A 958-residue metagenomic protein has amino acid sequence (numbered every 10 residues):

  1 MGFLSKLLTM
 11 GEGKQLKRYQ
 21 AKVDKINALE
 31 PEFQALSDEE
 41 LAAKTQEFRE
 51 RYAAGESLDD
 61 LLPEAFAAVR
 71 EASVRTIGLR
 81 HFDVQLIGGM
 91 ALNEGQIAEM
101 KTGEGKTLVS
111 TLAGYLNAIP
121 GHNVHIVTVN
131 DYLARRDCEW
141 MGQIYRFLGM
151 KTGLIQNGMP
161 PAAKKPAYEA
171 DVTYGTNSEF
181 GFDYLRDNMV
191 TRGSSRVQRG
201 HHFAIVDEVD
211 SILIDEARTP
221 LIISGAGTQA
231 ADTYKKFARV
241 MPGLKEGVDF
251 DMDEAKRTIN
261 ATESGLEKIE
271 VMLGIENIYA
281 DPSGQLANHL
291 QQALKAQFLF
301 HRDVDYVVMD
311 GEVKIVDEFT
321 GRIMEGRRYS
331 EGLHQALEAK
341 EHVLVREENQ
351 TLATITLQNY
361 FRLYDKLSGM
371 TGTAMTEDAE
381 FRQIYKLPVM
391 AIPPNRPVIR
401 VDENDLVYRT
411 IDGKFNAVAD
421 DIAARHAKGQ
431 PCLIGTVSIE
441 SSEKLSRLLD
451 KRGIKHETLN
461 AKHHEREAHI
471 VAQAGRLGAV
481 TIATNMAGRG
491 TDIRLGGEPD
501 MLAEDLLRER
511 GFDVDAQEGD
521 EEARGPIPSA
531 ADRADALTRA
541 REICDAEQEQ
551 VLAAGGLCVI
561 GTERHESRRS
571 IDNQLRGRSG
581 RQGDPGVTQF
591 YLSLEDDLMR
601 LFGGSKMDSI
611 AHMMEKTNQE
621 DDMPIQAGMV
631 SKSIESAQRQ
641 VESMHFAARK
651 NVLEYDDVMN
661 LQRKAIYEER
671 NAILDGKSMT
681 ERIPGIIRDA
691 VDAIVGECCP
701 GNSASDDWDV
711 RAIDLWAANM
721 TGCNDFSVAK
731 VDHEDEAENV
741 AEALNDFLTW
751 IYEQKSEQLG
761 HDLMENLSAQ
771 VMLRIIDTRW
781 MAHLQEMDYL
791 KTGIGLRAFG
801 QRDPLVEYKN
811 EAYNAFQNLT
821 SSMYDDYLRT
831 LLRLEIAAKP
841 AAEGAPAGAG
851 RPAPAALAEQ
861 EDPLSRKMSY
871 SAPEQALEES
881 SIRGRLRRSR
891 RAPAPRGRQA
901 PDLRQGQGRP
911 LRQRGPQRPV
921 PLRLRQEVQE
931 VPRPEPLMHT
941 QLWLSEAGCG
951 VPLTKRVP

Functional and structural regions predicted by a protein language model:
M1-L598, F602-N618, E668, P684-G685 (+1 more regions): Conserved P-loop NTPase motor core
V307-K314, T320-R327, I560, R581-G583 (+3 more regions): Extended, charged helical/alpha-beta scaffold domains that provide interaction surfaces
I434, I482, W780, F816 (+1 more regions): Hydrophobic, well-ordered secondary-structure elements that form the walls of internal hydrophobic environments
R912-Q929: Short Cys/His-rich zinc-binding micro-motifs
V920, P932-M938: Short Cys/His-rich micro-motifs in 6-15 aa windows
T954-R956: Short, intrinsically disordered C-terminal tails of secreted or membrane-associated proteins
